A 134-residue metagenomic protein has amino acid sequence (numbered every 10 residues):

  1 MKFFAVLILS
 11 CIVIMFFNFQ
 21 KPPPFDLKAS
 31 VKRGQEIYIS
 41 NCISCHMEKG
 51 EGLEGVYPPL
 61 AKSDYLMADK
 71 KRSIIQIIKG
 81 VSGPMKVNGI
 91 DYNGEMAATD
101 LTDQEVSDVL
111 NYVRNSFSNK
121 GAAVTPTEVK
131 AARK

Functional and structural regions predicted by a protein language model:
M1-K28: Bacterial Sec-dependent N-terminal signal peptides
C11, N41, G80, V113-S116: Alpha-helix boundary/capping residues
N18-I37, V56, A132: Electrostatic cytochrome c docking/interface patches
Q20-K21, C42, E51-L53, N88-I90: A short alpha-helix capping/helix-coil boundary motif
K28-L53, M67-K79: Sequence/structural segment immediately N-terminal to covalent heme-attachment motifs in c-type and related
E54-A61, S82-K134: Axial heme c-ligation environment in periplasmic c-type cytochrome domains
D64: Active-site catalytic pocket residues across diverse enzymes, especially alpha/beta-hydrolases
